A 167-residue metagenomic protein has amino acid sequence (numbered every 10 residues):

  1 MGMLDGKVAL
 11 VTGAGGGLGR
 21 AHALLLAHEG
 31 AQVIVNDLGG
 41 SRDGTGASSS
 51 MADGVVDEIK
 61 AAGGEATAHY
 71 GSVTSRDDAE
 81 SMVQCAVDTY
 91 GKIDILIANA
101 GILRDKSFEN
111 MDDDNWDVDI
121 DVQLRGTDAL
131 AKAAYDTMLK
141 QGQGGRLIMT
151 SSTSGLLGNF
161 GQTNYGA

Functional and structural regions predicted by a protein language model:
G2-I34: Canonical Rossmann dinucleotide-binding motif of NAD(H)/NADP(H)-dependent dehydrogenases/reductases, specifically
D5, A62-E65, C85-A98, R104 (+1 more regions): A glycine-rich helix->loop->beta "capping" turn within Rossmann-like NAD(P)(H)-dependent oxidoreductase domains
S49, Y70-S81, D113: The beta1-alpha1 cofactor-binding region of Rossmann-like NAD(H)/NADP(H)-dependent oxidoreductases
I59, S107-F108, D112-I120: Substrate-binding pocket helix/loop in short-chain dehydrogenase/reductase
E109, L157-G166: Active-site loop immediately N-terminal to the catalytic Tyr-X3-Lys motif of short-chain dehydrogenase/reductase
A131-K132: A short, exposed helix-loop element centered on a Lys and neighboring polar residues
S152: Residue(s) in the substrate-gating loop at a strand-loop-helix junction that position the organic substrate next
